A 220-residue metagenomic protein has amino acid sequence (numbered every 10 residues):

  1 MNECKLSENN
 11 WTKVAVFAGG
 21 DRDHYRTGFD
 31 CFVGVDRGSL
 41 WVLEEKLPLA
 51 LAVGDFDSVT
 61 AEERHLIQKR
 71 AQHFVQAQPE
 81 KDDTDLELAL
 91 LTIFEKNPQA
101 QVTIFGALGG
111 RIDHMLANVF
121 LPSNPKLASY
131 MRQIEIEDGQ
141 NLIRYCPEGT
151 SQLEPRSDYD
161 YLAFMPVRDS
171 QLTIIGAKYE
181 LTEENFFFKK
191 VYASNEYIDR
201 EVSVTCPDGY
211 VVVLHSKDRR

Functional and structural regions predicted by a protein language model:
M1-L66: N-terminal beta-strand-loop-alpha-helix module at the start of alpha/beta ligand-binding or catalytic domains
W11-T12, D30, P98-Q101, R132: Short coil/turn segments at beta-strand junctions that form active-site/ligand-binding loops
V33-V35, V75-Q76, E135-D138: General beta-strand structural signal in soluble alpha/beta enzymes
S39-W41, V59-A61, D83, R111 (+1 more regions): Short gly/pro/ser/thr-enriched loop/turn and capping motifs at secondary-structure boundaries
F74-N97: Short phosphate-binding loop-to-helix
Q101-T150: Anionic-ligand-binding alpha/beta catalytic cores of soluble enzymes and soluble regulatory domains that recognize
G139-N141, C146-R220: Long, charged alpha-helical interface segments
